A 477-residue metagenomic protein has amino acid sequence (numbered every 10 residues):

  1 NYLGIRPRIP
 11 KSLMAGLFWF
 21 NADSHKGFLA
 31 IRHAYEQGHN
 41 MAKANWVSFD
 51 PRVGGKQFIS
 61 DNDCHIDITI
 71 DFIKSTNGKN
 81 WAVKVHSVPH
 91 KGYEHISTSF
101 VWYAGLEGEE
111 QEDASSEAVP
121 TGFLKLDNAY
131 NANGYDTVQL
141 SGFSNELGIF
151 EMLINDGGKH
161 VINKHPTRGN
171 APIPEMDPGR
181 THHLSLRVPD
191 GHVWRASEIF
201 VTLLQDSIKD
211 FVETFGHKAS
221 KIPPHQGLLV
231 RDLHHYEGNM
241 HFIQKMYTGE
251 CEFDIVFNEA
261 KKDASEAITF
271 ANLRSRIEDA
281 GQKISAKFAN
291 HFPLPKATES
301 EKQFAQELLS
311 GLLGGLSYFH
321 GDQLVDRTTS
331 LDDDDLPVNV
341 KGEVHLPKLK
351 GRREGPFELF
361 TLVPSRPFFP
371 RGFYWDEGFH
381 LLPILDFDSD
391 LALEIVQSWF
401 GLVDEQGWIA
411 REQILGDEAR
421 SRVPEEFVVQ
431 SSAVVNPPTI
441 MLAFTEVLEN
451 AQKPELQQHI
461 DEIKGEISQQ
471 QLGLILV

Functional and structural regions predicted by a protein language model:
N1-L3, H345-L346, E405, G473: Short intrinsically disordered, low-complexity coil segments enriched in acidic
N1-L313, S317, G321: Terminal accessory carbohydrate-recognition/targeting modules of carbohydrate-active enzymes
G27, Q37, L273-S275, S330 (+3 more regions): Generic alpha-helical propensity signal that fires on short helical segments and nearby coil/disordered stretches
E110-E117, T167-M176, V325-R352, R422-V423 (+1 more regions): Intrinsically disordered, low-complexity coil segments
L233, N290, K341, P347 (+6 more regions): A generic structural signal for ordered alpha-helices
D263-S265, L324, Q452-L456: Structured alpha-helical bundle/scaffold domains in large eukaryotic membrane-trafficking regulators
P295-P367, V396: Conserved oxyanion/phosphate-binding beta-strand-loop segments in alpha/beta enzyme cores
P367-V477: Aromatic-rich carbohydrate-recognition surfaces in CAZymes
